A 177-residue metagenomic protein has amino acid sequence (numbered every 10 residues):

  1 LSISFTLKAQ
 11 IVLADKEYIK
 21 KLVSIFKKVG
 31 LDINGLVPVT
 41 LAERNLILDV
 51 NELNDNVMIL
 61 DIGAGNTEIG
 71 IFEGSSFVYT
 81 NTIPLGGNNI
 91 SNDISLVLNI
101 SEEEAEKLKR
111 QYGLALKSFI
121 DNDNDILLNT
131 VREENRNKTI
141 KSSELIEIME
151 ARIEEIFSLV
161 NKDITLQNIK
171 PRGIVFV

Functional and structural regions predicted by a protein language model:
L1-I59, S76-V78, S101-E103, K107-I146 (+1 more regions): Nucleotide/phosphate-binding catalytic cleft detector across ATP-hydrolyzing and phosphate-transferring enzymes
A14-Y18, G86, I90, R152 (+1 more regions): Short amphipathic alpha-helical segments
F26, D61, I94, V160 (+1 more regions): Residue-level signature of catalytic and energy-coupling elements of molecular machines, predominantly ATP/GTP-dependent
I59-N66, F72-S75, P84-N88, V177: A short acidic Gly-Thr/Ser loop motif
T80-T82: Residue-level detector of high-confidence beta-strand sites
P84-E103: A conserved active-site cap/scaffold subdomain adjacent to cofactor or substrate pockets
K138-V177: C-terminal structural cap/anchor segments
